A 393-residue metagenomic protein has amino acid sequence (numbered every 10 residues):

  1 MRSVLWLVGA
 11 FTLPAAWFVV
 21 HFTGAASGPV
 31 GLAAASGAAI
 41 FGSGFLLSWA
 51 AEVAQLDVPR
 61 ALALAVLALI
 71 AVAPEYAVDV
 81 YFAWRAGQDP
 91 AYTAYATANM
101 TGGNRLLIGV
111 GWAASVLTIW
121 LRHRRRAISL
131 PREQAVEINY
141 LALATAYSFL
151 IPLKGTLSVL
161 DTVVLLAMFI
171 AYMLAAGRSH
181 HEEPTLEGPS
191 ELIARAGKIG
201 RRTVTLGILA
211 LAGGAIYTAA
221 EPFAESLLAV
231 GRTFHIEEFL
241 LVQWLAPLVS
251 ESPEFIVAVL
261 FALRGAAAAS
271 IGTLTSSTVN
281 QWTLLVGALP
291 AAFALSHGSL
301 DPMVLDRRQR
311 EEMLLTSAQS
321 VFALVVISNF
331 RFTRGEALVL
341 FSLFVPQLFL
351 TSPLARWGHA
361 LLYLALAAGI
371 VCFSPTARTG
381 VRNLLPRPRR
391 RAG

Functional and structural regions predicted by a protein language model:
M1-G393: Hydrophobic alpha-helical segments, chiefly the membrane-spanning helices and signal/signal-anchor peptides
